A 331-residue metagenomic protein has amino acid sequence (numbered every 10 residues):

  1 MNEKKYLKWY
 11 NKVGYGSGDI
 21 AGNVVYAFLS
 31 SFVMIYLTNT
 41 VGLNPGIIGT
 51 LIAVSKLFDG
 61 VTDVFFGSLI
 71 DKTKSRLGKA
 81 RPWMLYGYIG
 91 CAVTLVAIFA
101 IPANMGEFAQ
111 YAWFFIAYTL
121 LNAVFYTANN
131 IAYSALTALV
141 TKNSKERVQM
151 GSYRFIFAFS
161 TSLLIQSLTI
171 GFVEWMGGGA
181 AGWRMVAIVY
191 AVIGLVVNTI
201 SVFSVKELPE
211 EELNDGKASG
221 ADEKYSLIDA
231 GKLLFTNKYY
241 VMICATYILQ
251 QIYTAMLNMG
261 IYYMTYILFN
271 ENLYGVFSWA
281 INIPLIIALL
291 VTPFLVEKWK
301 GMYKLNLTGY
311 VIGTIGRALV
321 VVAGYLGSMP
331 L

Functional and structural regions predicted by a protein language model:
N2-L331: Membrane-embedded alpha-helical bundles of multi-pass transporters/translocases, especially carrier/permease families
